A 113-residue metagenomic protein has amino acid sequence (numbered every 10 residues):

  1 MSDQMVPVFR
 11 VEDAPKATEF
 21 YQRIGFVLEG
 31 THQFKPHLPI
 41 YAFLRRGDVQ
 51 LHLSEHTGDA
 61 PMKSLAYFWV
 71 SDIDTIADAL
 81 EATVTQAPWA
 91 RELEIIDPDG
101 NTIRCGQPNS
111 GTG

Functional and structural regions predicted by a protein language model:
M1-S2, V8-Q50: Core segments of cupin and vicinal oxygen chelate
D3-E12, A42-R45, H56-L80, R91-I96 (+1 more regions): Vicinal oxygen chelate
G25, E81-V84: Glycine-centered loop/turn motif at secondary-structure junctions
F34, T83-A87: Short loop/turn motifs at secondary-structure junctions and domain boundaries
D59, P108-T112: A short acidic/small-residue loop/turn micro-motif
D97, Q107-P108: C-terminal regulatory/oligomerization modules of transcriptional regulators
